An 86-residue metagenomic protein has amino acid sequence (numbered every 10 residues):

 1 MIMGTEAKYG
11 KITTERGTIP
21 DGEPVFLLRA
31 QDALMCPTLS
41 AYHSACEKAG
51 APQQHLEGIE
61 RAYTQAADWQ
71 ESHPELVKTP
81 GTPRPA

Functional and structural regions predicted by a protein language model:
M1-M3, E75-A86: Short intrinsically disordered terminal tails
M1-M35: N-terminal acidic leader/helix
K8-K11, K48, K78: Context-gated lysine
V25-H73: Amphipathic alpha-helical packing elements
